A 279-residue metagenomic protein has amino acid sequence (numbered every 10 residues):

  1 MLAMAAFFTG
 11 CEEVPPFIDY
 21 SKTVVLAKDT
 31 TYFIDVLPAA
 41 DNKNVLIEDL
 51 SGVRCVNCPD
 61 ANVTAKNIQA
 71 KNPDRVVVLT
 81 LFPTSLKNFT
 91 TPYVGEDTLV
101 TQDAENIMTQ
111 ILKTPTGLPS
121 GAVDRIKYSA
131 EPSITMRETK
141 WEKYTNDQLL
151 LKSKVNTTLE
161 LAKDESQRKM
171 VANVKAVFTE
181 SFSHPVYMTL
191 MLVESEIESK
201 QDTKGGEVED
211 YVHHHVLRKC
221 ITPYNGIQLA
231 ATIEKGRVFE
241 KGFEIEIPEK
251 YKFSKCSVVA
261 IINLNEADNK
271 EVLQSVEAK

Functional and structural regions predicted by a protein language model:
A5-N42: Bacterial Sec-dependent N-terminal signal peptides
D29-I34, P38, E48-S51, N173 (+1 more regions): A near-ubiquitous, low-amplitude feature marking generic local secondary-structure context
Y32-I34, T64-Q69, E142-Q148: Intrinsically disordered, low-complexity boundary segments flanking structured domains
D35-P38, K43-L46, T109, D147 (+1 more regions): Short, flexible coil/linker segments at or flanking structured domains
V36-S85: Local sequence-structure signature of Cys/Sec-based thiol-disulfide redox active-site neighborhoods
T80, K87-K279: Short, conserved sequence motifs used for protein processing/export or organelle targeting and for catalysis
